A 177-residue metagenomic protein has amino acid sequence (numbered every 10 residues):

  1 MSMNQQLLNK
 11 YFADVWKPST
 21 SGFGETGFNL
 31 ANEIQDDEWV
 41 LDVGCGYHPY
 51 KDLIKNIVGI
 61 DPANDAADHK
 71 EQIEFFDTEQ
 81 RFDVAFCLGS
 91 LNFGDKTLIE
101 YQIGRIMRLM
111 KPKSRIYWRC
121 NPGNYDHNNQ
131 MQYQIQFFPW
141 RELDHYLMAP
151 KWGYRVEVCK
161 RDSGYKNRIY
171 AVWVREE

Functional and structural regions predicted by a protein language model:
M1-F76, R115-E177: Class I (Rossmann-like) S-adenosyl-L-methionine-dependent methyltransferase catalytic domain, capturing the SAM-binding
P62-N64, T78-R81, M107-L109: Short, surface-exposed linear patches
F86: A conserved beta-strand element that flanks and buttresses the S-adenosyl-L-methionine
G89-F93: Short catalytic micro-motifs in class I SAM-dependent methyltransferases
D95-T97: Short N-terminal helix/helix-N-cap motif within the alpha/beta-hydrolase-1
E100-P112: A short glycine-rich, Lys/Arg-flanked "PGG" loop and its adjoining helix->strand segment in the class I
